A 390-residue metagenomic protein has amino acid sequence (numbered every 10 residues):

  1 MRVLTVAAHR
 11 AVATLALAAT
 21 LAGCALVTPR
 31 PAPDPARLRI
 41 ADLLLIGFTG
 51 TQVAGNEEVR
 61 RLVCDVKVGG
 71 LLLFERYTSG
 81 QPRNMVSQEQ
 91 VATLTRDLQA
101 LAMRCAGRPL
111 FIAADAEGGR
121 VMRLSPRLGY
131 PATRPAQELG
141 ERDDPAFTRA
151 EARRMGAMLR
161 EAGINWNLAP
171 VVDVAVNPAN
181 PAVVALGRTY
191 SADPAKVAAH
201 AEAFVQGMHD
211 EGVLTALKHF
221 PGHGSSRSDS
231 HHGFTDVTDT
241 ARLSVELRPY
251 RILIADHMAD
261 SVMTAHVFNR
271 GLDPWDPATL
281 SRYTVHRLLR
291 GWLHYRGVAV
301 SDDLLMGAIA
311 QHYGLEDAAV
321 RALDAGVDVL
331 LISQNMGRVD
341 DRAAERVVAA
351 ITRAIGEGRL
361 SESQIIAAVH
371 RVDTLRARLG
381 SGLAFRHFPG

Functional and structural regions predicted by a protein language model:
M1-A7: N-terminal secretory signal peptides that target proteins for export/translocation
V3, C24-K67, R282, G291-W292 (+1 more regions): Preference for extracellular/luminal or secreted protein segments
V12-G23: Bacterial N-terminal signal peptides
D42-F48, G69-L73, L110-A116, W166-P170 (+4 more regions): Hydrophobic faces of well-ordered beta-strands that scaffold small-molecule active sites in alpha/beta enzyme cores
T51, G70, F74-R76, R108-E117 (+2 more regions): Extracytoplasmic/periplasmic mature domains of Sec-exported, cell-envelope-associated bacterial proteins
A54-G55, Q81-R104, K196-R353, R359-L360: Second-shell residues forming the walls of enzyme active-site clefts
V86-F111, G118, D143-G163, H370: Active-site-adjacent structural elements in enzyme catalytic domains
P126-L128, R134-E138, R153-S244: Surface-exposed loop and adjacent secondary-structure segments within mature catalytic domains
